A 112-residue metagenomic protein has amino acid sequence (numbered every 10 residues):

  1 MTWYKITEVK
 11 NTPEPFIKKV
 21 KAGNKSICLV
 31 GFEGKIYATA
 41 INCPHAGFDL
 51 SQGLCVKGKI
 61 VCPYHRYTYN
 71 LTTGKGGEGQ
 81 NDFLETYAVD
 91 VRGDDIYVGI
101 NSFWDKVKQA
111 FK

Functional and structural regions predicted by a protein language model:
M1-K57, Y87-K112: N-terminal pre-ligand scaffold of iron-sulfur
C43, C62-H65: Short cysteine clusters
D49-V56, T68-G79: Iron-sulfur (Fe-S) cluster-binding segments and ferredoxin-like electron-carrier domains, especially [2Fe-2S]
K57-P63, G77-E85: Short cysteine/histidine-rich metal-coordination sites, predominantly Zn2+-binding motifs
